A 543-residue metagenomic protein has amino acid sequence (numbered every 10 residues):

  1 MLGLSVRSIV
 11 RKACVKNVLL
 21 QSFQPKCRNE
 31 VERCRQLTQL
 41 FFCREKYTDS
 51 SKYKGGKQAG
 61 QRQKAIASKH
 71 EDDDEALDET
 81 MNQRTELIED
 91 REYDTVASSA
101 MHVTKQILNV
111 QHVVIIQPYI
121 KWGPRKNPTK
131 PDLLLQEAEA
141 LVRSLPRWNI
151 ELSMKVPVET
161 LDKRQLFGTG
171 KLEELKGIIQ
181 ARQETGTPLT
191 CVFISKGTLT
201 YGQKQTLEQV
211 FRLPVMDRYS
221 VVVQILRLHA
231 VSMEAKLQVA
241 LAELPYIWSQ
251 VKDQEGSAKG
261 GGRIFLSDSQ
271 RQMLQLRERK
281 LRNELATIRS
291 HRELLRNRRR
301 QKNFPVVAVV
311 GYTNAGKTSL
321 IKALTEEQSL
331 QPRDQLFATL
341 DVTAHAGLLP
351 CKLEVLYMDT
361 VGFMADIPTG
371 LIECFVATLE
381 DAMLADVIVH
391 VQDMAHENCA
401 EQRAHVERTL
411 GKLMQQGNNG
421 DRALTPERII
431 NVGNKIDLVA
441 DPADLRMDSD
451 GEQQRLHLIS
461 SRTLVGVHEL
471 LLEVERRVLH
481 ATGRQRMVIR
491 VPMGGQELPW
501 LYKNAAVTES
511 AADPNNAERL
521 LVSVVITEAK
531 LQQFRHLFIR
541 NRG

Functional and structural regions predicted by a protein language model:
L2-V223, I539: N-terminal accessory targeting/assembly segments
F41-V114, W248-A315, S319-K322, E326 (+2 more regions): C-terminal-of-GTPase-core extension/linker across diverse P-loop GTPases
L87-K105, D132, L161-Q180, D341-V342 (+2 more regions): Switch II of P-loop NTPase G domains
P118-I120, K155-R164, S195-K196, V222-Q224 (+6 more regions): G-domain G4 guanine-recognition motif of GTPases
N127-P146, K176-T187, F193-P214, L349-E354 (+1 more regions): Conserved C-terminal guanine-recognition region of P-loop GTPase G domains, centered on the G4
V221-V239: Short alpha-helix plus adjacent loop in nuclease-associated cores
M233-W248, L479-G483: A polyampholytic, Gly/Pro-enriched intrinsically disordered region
R299-P305, A323-L356, M364-A377, R408-T409 (+1 more regions): Switch I (effector-binding) loop of TRAFAC-class P-loop GTPase G-domains
